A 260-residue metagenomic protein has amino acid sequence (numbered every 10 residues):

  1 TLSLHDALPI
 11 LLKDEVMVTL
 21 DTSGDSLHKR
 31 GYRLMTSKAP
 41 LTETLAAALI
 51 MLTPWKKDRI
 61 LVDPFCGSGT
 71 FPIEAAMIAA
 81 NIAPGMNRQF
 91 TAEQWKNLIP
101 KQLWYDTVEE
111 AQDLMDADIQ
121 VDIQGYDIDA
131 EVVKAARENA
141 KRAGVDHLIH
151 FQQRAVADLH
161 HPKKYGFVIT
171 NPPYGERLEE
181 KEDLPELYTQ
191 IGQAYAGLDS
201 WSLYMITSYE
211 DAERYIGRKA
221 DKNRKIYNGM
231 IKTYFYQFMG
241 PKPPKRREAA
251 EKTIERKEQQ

Functional and structural regions predicted by a protein language model:
T1-L8: Short, small-residue-biased leader/transition segments that mark boundaries at the very start of proteins
H5, R59, G166: Conserved acidic residues
I10-E15, P162-G166: A short, glycine/Asx- and small/polar-enriched loop/turn that sits immediately N-terminal to a beta-strand
L11-L20, Y236: C-terminal edge-of-domain segments
V18-P54: SAM-dependent Rossmann-like transferase core, predominantly class I methyltransferases with a strong bias toward
L41-H160, E176-R177, D183: Conserved S-adenosyl-L-methionine
A155-Q259: C-terminal catalytic and target-recognition region of SAM-dependent MTase-like enzymes, primarily methyltransferases
